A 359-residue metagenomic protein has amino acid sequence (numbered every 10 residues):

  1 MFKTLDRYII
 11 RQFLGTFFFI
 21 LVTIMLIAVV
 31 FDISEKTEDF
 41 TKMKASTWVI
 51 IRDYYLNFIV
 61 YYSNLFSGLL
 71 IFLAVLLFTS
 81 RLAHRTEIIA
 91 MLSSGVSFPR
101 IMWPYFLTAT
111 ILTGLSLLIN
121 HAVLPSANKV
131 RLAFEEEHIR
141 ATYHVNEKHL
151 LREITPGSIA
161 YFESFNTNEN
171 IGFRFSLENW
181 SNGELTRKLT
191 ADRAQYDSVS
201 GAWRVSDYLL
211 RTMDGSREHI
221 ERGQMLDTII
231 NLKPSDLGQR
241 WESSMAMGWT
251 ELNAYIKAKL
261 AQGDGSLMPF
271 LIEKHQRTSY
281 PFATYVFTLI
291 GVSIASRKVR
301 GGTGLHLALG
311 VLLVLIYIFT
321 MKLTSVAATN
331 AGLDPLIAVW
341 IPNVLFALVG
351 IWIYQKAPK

Functional and structural regions predicted by a protein language model:
M1-P156, T167, E184, D214-S216 (+1 more regions): Transmembrane alpha-helices
I154-S200, V205-Y208: Structural signature for solvent-exposed beta-strand/loop edge elements and short helix-capping sites, enriched
A191, R222-Q224: N-terminal amphipathic/hydrophobic interface segments
D207-G215: Short solvent-exposed strand/turn elements
H219: An exposed, glycine/acidic-rich loop-and-rim segment of catalytic or binding clefts
L226-T228: Short beta-strand/turn micro-motifs at beta-sheet edges
